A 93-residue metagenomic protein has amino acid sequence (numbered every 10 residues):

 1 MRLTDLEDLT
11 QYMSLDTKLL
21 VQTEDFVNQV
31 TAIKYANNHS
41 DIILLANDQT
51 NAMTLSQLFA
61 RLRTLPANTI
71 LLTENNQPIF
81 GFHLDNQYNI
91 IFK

Functional and structural regions predicted by a protein language model:
M1-K18, T23-E24: Long, hydrophobic N-terminal alpha-helical segment
L20-K93: Detector for the mature cores of small, proteolytically processed and post-translationally modified peptide effectors
